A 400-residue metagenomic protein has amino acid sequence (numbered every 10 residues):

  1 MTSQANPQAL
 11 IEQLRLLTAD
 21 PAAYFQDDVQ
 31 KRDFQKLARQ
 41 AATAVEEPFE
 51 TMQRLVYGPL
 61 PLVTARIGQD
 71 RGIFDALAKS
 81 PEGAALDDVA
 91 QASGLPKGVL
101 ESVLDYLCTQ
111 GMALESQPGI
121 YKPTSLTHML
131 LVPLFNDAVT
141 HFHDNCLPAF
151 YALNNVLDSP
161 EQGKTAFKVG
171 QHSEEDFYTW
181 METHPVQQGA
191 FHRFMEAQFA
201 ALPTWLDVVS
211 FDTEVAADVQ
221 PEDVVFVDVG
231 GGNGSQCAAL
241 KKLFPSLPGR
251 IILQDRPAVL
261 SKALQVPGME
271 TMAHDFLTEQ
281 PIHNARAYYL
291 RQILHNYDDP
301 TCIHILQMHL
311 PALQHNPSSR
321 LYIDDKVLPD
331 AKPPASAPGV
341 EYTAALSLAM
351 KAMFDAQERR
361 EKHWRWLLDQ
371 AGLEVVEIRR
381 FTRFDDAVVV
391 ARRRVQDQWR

Functional and structural regions predicted by a protein language model:
T2-L104, E115, V215-R400: Alpha-helical subdomain
A5-V45, G98-A197: N-terminal auxiliary segments of SAM/dcSAM-dependent transferases
D27, M52, K164, L202-W205: Short, flexible/disordered secondary-structure transition segments
S116-P123, K168-F177, P203-V215, L290-Y297 (+1 more regions): Short, exposed beta-strand "edge-strand" segments with a Pro/Gly-rich flavor and a Y/T-containing core
P123, A200, D255: Single, functionally critical "micro-switch" positions that shape active/binding sites and transmembrane helices
V139, L153, G189-F199, P203-L206 (+2 more regions): Short, Φ-rich (hydrophobic/aromatic) sequence segments
H184-A239: Loop-centered beta-sheet repeat module
